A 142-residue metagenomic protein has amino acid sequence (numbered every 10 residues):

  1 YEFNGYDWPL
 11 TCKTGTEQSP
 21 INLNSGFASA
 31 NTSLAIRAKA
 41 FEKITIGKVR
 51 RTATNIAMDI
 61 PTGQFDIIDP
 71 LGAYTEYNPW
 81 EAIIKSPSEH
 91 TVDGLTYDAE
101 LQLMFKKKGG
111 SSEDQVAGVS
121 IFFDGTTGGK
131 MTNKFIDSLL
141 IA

Functional and structural regions predicted by a protein language model:
Y1-A142: Alpha-carbonic anhydrase
